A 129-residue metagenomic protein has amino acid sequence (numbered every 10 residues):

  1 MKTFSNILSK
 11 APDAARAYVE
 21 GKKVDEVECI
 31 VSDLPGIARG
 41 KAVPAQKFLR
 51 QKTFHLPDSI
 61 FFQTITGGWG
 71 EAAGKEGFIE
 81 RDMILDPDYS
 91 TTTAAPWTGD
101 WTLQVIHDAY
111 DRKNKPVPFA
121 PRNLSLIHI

Functional and structural regions predicted by a protein language model:
M1-I127: ATP/Mg2+-dependent ligation/transfer catalytic cores
